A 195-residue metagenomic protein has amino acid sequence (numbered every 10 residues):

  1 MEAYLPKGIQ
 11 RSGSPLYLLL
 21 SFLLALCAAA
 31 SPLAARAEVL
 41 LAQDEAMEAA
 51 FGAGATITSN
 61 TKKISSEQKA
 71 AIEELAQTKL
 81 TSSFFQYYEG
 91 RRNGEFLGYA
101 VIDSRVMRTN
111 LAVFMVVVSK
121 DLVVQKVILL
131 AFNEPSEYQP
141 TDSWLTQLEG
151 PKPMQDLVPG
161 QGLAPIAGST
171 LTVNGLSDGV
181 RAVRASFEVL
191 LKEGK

Functional and structural regions predicted by a protein language model:
M1-P15: N-terminal secretory signal peptides that target proteins for export/translocation
E2, A34-A35: …; additionally, a secondary subgroup of soluble metalloenzymes is captured
K7, A29-A34: Short intrinsically disordered, low-complexity segments
P15-S31: Bacterial N-terminal signal peptides
A35-N174, D178-K195: Flexible, solvent-exposed loop/hinge segments and secondary-structure transition points
